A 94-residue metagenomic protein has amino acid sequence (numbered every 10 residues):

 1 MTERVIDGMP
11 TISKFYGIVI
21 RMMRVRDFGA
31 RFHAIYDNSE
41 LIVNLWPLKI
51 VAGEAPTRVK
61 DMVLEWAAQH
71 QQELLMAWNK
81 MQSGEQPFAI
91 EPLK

Functional and structural regions predicted by a protein language model:
M1-K94: Metal-centered catalytic cores of metalloenzymes
